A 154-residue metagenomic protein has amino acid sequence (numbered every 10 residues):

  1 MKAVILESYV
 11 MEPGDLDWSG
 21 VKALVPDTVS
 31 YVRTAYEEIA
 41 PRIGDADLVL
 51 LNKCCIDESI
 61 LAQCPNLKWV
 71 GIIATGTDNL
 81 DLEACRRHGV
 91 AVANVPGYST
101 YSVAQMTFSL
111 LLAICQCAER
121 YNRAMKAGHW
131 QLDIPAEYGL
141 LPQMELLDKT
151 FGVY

Functional and structural regions predicted by a protein language model:
M1-A46: N-terminal glycine-/charge-rich "phosphate-binding" loop or analogous flexible N-terminal tail
I5, F151-Y154: Hydrophobic Val/Ile/Leu positions in short beta-strands of Rossmann-like dinucleotide-binding domains
V32, I73-A74, V90-Y101: Short beta->alpha connector loops at strand-helix junctions that form conserved, small/polar/Pro-enriched
R42-I43, L61-C64, L146: A short, aliphatic-rich alpha-helical micro-motif
D78-V90: Rossmann-fold NAD(P)-binding glycine/threonine-rich loop
H88, P96-T150: Phosphate-binding beta-alpha-beta segment of Rossmann-like dinucleotide-binding domains, i.e., the NAD(P)
